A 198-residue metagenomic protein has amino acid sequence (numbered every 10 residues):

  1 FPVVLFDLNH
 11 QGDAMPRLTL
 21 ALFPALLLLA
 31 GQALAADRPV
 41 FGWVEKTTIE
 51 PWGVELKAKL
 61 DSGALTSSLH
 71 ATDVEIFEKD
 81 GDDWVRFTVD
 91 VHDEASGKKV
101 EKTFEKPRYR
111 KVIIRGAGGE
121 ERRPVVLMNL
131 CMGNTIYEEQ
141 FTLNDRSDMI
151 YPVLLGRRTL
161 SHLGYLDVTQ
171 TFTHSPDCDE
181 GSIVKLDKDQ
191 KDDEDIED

Functional and structural regions predicted by a protein language model:
F1-A14: Short, Lys/Arg-enriched N-terminal segments with co-localized hydrophobic residues within the first ~10-30 amino acids
D13-L22: Bacterial N-terminal signal peptides that target proteins for export
A25: Acyl-CoA-dependent O-acyltransferases
A30-G31: N-terminal signal peptide c-region/cleavage motif recognized by signal peptidases
A35-D198: Pepsin/retropepsin-fold aspartyl endopeptidases
